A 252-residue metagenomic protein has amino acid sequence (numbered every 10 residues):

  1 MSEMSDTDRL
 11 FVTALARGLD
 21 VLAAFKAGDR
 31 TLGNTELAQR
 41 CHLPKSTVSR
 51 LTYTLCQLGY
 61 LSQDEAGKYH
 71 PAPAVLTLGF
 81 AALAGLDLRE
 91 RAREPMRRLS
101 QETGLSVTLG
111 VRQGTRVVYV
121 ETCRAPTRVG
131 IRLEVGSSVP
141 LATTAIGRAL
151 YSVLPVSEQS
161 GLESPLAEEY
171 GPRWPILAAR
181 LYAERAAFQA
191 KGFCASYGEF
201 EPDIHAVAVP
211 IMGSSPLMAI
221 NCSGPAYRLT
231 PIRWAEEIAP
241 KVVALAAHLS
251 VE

Functional and structural regions predicted by a protein language model:
M1-G85, R89-E90, A247-E252: N-terminal helix-turn-helix
F11-L15, A72, G85, R89 (+7 more regions): Short, structured helix-loop boundary elements
K26, G147, Y151, P155 (+2 more regions): Short amphipathic alpha-helical signal-transduction/dimerization elements
G28-L32, S106, P126-V129, S157-Q159 (+4 more regions): Hydrophobic/basic alpha-helical segments enriched in Actinobacteria
L61-S62, L109-G110, I211: A structural signal for short hydrophobic beta-strand segments in well-ordered beta-sheet cores
E65, Q113, G213: A cytosolic small-molecule/anion-sensing beta-strand core signal
H70-P165: Amphipathic alpha-helical effector-binding/dimerization core of metabolite-sensing transcriptional regulators
W174-H248: Extended hydrophobic
